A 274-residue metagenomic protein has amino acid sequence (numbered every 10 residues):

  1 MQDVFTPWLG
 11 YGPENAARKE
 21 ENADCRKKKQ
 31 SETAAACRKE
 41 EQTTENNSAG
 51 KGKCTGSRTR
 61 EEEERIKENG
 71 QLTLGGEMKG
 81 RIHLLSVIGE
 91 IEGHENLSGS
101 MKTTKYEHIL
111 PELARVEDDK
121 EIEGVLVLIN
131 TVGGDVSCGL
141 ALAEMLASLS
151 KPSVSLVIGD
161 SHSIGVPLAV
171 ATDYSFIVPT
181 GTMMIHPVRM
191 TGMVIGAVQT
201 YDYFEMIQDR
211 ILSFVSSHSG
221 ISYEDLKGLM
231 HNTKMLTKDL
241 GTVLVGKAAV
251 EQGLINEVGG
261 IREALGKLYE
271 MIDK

Functional and structural regions predicted by a protein language model:
M1-V166, A171-H186, M190-K274: N-terminal organellar transit peptides
